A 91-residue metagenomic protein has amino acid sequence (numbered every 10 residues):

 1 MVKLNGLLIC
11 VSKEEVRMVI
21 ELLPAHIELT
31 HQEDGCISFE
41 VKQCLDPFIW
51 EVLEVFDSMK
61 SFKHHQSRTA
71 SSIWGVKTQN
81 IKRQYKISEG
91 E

Functional and structural regions predicted by a protein language model:
M1-W50, V55-S67, Q84-E91: Short S/T/G/P-rich N-terminal loop/turn motif that feeds into the first structured element of a domain
I27, S72-I73: A common structural junction motif
